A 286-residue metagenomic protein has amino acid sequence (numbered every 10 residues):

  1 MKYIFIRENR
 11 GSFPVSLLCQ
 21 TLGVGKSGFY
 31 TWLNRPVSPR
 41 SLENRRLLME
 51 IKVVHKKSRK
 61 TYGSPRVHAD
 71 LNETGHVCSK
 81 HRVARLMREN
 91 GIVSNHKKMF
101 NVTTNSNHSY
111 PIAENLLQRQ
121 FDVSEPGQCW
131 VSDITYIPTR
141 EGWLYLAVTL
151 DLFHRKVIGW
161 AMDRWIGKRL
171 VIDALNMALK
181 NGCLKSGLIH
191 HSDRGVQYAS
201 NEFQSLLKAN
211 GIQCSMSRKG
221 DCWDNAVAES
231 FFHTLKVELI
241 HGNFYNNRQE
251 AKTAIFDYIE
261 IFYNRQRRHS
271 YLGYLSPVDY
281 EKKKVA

Functional and structural regions predicted by a protein language model:
M1-A286: Charged DNA-binding/catalytic regions of mobile-element recombinases
